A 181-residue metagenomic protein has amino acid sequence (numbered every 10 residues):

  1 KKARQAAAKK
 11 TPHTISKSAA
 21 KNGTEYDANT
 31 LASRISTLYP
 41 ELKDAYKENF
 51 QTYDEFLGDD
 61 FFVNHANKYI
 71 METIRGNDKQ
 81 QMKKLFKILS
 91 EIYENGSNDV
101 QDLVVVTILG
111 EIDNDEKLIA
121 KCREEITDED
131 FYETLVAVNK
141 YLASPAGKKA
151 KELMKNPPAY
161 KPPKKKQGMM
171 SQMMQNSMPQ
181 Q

Functional and structural regions predicted by a protein language model:
K2-D59, N156-P162, K166, Q180-Q181: Long, low-complexity, highly charged intrinsically disordered regions
K2-K17, A120-Q181: Eukaryotic acidic, Ser/Thr-rich intrinsically disordered low-complexity regions
N29-A32, N67, K83-S90: Hydrophobic core segments within long, regular secondary-structure runs in both alpha- and beta-rich folds
L31, I35-L38, L42, Y46-N49 (+6 more regions): Generic structural signal of hydrophobic/aromatic residues within well-ordered alpha-helices of folded domains
N49-Y53, I92-E94, V138-Y141: Helix-loop junctions that connect tandem helical modules in alpha-solenoid scaffolds
G58-K68: HEAT-repeat alpha-solenoid elements in large eukaryotic scaffold proteins
Y69-R75: Extended amphipathic alpha-helical scaffold segments
R75-V136: Extended alpha-helical scaffolding segments
